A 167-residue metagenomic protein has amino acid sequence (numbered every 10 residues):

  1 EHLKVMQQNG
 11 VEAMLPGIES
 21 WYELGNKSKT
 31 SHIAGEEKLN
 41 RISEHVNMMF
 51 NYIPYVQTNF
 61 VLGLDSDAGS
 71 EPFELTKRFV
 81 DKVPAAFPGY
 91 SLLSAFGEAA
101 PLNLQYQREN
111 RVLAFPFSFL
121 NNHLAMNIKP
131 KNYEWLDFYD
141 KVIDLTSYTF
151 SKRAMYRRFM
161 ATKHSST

Functional and structural regions predicted by a protein language model:
E1-S166: A structural motif corresponding to the C-terminal lobe/cap of the Radical SAM core domain
